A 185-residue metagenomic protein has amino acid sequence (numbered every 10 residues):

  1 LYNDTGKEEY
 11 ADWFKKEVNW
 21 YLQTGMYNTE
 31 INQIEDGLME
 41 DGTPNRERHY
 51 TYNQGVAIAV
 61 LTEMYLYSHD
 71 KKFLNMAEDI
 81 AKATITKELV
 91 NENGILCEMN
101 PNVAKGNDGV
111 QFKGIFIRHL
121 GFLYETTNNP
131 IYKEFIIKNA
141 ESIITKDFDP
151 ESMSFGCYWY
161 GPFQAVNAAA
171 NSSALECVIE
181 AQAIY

Functional and structural regions predicted by a protein language model:
L1-Y2, K7-M64: Active-site cradle of extracellular carbohydrate-active enzymes
Y2, L61, Y65-S68, L120 (+2 more regions): Residue at a conserved register position within TPR or TPR-like alpha-solenoid repeats
D4, D12, D36, D41 (+4 more regions): Acidic-enriched, low-complexity/disordered segments with a strong bias for Aspartate over Glutamate
H49, K72, A77-Y185: CBM-like carbohydrate-recognition segments
